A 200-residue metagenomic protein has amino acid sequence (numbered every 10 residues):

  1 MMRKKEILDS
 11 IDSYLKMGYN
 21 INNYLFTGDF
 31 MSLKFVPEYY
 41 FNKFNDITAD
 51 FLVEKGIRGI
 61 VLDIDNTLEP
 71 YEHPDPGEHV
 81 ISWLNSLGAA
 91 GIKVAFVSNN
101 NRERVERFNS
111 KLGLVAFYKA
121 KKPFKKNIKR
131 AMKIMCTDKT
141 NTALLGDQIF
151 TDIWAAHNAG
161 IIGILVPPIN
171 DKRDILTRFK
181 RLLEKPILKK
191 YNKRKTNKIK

Functional and structural regions predicted by a protein language model:
M1-F30: N-terminal amphipathic/basic-hydrophobic helices that include classical n-h-c signal peptides and signal-anchor
Y14, Y24-F26, F30-L62, E69 (+3 more regions): Asp-based, Mg2+/Mn2+-dependent phosphohydrolase catalytic module
